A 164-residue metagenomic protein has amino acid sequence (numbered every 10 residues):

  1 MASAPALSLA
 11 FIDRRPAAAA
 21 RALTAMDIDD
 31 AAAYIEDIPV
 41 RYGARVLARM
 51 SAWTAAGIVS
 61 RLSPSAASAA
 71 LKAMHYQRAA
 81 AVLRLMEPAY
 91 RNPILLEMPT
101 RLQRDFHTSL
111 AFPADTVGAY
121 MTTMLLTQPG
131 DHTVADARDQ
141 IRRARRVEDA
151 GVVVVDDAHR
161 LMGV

Functional and structural regions predicted by a protein language model:
M1-V164: Hydrophobic packing positions in regular secondary-structure scaffolds
